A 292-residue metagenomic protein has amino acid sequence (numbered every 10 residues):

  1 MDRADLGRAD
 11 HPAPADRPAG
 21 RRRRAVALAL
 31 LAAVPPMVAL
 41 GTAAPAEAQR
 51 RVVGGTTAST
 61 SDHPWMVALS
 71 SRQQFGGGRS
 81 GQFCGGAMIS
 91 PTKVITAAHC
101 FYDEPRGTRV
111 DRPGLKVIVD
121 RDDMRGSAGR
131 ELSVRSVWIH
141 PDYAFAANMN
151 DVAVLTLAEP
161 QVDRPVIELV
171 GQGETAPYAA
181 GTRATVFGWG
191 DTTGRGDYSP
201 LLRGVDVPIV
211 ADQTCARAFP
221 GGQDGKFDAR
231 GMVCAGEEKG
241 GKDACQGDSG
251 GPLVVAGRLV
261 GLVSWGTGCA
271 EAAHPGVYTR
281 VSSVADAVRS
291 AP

Functional and structural regions predicted by a protein language model:
D2-A48: Secretory targeting and sorting signals
P14, P18, A48-A68: Short N-terminal segments immediately surrounding and downstream of signal-peptide cleavage
Q49, V67, Q82-Y102, P113-K116 (+3 more regions): C-terminal subregion of chymotrypsin/trypsin-like serine protease catalytic domains
D62-Q82, V162-L169, R203, V210-S249 (+3 more regions): Active-site region of chymotrypsin-like
L69-R72, A97, Y102-D142, P220: Conserved H-D interstitial segment of serine endopeptidase catalytic domains
Q73-Q74, C100-Y102, D123-M124, A144-A146 (+5 more regions): Solvent-exposed loop/turn segments at secondary-structure junctions within structured extracellular/periplasmic domains
G77, P105-R109, G196-Y198: Short consensus segments that form the blades of beta-propeller domains, in both extracellular/periplasmic
L132-S133, N148-E238, V281-S283: Chymotrypsin/trypsin-fold serine protease catalytic domain
